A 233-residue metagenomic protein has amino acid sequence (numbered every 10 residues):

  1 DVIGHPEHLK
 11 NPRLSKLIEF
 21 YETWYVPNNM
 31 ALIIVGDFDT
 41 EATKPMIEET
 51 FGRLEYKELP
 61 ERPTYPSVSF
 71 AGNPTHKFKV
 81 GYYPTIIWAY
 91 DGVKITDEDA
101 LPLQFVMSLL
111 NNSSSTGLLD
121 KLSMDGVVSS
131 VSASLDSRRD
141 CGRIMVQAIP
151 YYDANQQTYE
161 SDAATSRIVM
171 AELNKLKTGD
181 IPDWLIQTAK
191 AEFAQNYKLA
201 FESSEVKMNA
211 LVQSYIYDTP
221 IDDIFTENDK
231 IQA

Functional and structural regions predicted by a protein language model:
D1-E7, N29-V35, P84-K94, D120-Q232: M16 family metallopeptidases and their MPP-like homologs
Y21: Conserved, carboxylate-rich catalytic/transport cores that coordinate ions
A31-K94, A200: An aromatic/glycine/proline-enriched structural segment found at the starts of mature extracellular/organellar domains
T40-K44, E98, N155-Q157: Extracytoplasmic/secreted cell-surface and envelope-processing proteins
W88, E98-L110, D120: Active/ligand-binding-proximal structured segments within catalytic/core domains that scaffold catalytic residues
D99-L103, S115, T158-S166: Short, charged, low-complexity patches
